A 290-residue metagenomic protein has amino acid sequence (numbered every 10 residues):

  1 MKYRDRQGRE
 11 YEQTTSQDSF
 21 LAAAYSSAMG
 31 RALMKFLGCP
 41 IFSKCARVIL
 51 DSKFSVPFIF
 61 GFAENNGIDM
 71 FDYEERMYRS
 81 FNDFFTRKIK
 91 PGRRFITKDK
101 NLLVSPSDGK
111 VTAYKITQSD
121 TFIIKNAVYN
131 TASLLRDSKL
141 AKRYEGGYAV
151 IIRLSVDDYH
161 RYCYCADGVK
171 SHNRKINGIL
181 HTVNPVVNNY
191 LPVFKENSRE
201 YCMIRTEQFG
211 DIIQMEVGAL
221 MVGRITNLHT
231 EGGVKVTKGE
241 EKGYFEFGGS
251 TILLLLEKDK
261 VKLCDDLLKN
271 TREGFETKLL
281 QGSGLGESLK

Functional and structural regions predicted by a protein language model:
M1-K290: Contiguous, well-folded functional domains in the mature portion of proteins
